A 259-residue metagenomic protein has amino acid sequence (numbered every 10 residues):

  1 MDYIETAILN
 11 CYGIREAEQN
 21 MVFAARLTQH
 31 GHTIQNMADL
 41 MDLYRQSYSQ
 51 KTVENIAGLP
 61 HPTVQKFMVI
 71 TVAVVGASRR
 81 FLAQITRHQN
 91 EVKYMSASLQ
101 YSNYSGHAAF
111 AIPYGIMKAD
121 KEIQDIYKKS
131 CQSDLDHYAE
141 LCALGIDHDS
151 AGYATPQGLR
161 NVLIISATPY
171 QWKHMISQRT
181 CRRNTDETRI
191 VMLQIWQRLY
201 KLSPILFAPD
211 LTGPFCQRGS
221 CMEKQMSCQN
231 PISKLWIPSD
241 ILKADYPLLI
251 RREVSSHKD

Functional and structural regions predicted by a protein language model:
M1-D259: Family-specific signature for flavin-dependent thymidylate synthase
